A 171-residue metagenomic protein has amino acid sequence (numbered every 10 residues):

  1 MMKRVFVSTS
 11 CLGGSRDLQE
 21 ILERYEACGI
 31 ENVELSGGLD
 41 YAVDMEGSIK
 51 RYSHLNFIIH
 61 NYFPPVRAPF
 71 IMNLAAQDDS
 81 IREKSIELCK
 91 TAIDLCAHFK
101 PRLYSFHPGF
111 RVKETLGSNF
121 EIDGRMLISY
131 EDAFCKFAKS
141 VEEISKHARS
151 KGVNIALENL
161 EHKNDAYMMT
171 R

Functional and structural regions predicted by a protein language model:
M1-I93, A97-P101: N-terminal pre-domain/capping segments
D78-R171: Active-site acidic/histidine proton-transfer and metal-coordination neighborhood in alpha/beta enzyme cores
